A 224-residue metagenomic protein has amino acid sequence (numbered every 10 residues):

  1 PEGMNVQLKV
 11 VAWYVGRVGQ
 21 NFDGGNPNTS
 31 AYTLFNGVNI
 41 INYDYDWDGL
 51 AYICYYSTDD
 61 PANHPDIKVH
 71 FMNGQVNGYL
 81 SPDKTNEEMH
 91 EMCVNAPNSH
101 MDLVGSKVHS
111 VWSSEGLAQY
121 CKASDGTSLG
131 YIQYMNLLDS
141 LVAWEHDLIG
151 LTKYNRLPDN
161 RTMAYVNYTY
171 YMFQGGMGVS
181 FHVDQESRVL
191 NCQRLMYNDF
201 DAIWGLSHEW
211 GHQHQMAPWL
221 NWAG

Functional and structural regions predicted by a protein language model:
P1-Y79: Beta-strand-enriched, solvent-exposed domains that form extended recognition/catalytic surfaces
S30-T33, S81-P82, M89-E91, V142-A143: A short linear-motif detector with a strong N-terminal bias
K68-D102: Low-complexity, Pro/Ser/Thr- and charge-rich linker/hinge segments at domain boundaries
M89-G224: Catalytic cores of extracellular degradative/oxidative enzymes
